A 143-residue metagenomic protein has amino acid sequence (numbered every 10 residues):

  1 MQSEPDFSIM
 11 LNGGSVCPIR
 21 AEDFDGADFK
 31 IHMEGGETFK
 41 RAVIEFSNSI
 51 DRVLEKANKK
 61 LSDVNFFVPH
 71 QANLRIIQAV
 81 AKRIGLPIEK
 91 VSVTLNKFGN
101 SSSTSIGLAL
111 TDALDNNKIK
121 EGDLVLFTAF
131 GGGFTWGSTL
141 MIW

Functional and structural regions predicted by a protein language model:
M1-T94: Hydrophobic pocket-lining "lid/loop/helix" segments that shape and contact the acyl-thioester
V43, S47, N65-W143: Claisen-condensing/thiolase-fold acyl-transfer catalytic domains that form or cleave C-C bonds in fatty acid
